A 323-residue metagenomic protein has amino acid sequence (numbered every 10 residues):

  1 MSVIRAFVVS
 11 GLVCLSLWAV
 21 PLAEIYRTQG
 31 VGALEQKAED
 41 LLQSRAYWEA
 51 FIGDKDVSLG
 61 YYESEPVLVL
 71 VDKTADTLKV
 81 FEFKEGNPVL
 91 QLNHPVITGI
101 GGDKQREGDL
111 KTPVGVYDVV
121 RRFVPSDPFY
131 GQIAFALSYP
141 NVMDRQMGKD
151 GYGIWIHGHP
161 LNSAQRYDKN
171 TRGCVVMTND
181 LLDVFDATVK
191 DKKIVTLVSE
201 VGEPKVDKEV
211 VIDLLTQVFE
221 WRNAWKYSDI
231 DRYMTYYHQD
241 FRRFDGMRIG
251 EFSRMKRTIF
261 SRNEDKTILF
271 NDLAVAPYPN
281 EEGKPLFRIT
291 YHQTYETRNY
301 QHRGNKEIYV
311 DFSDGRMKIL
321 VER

Functional and structural regions predicted by a protein language model:
V8-L17: Hydrophobic helical h-region of N-terminal Sec-dependent signal peptides in bacterial secretory/periplasmic proteins
V20-Y61: Extracellular/luminal recognition modules and glycoprotein regions
S44-G153: Gly/Pro-biased beta-strand-loop elements
T74-D76, F83-G86, G99-G101, R122-V124 (+7 more regions): Solvent-exposed coil/turn segments that connect beta secondary-structure elements in extracytoplasmic/periplasmic
L110, V124-F219: Exported/periplasmic cell-wall-interacting domains
V210-D229, Y236: Short, aromatic-enriched amphipathic alpha-helices that serve as compact interaction elements
M234-P277: Short solvent-exposed beta->alpha transition segments
P277-R323: Exposed beta-sheet edge and beta->alpha loop/turn motif
